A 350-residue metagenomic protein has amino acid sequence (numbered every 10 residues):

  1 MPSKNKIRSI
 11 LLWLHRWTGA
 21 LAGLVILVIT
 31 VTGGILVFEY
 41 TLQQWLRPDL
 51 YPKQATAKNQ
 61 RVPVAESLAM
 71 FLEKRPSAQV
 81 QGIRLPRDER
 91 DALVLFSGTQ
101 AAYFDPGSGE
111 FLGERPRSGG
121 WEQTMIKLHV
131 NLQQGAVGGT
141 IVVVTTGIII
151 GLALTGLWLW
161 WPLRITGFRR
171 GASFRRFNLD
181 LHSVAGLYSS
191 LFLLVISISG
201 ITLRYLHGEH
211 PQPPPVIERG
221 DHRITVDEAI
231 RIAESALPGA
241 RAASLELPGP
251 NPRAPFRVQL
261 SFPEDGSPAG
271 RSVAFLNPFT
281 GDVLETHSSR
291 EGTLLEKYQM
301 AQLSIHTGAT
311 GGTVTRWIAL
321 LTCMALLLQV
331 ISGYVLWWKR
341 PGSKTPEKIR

Functional and structural regions predicted by a protein language model:
M1-R350: Conserved histidines in hydrophobic membrane contexts and catalytic metal-binding motifs
